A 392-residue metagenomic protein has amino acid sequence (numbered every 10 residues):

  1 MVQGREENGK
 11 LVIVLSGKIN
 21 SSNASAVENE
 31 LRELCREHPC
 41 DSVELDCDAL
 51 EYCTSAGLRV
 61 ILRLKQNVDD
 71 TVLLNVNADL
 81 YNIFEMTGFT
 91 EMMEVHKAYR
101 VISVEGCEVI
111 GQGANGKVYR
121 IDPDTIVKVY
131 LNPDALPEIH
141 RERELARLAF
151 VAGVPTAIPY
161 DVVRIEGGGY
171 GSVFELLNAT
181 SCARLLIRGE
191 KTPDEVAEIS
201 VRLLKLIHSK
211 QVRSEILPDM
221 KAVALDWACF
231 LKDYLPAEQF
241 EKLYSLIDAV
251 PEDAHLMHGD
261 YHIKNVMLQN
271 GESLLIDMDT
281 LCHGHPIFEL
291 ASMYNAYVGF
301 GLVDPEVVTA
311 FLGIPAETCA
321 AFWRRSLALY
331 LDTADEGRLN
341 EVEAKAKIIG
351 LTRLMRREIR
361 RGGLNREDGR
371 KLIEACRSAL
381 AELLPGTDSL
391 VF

Functional and structural regions predicted by a protein language model:
M1-N29, C47: STAS-typified acidic loop motif
S21-M93: Amphipathic alpha-helical interaction surfaces in cytosolic regulatory modules
V101-V109: Conserved N-terminal boundary motif of the eukaryotic protein kinase catalytic domain
E108-E215: ATP-binding pocket architecture of kinase catalytic cores
I110, K117-I121, Y244-F288: Active-site acidic catalytic loop and adjacent metal/ATP-binding pocket of ATP-dependent phosphoryl transfer enzymes
S209-G259, I263-K264, Q269: An alpha-helical support segment within catalytic cores of ATP-dependent transferases
L290-T333, I349-L364: Active-site activation/catalytic loop segments of kinase-like enzymes and analogous catalytic loops in related
D332, G337, T352-F392: ATP/Mg2+ or Mg2+-diphosphate-binding catalytic cores that bind nucleotide phosphates or diphosphates via glycine-rich
